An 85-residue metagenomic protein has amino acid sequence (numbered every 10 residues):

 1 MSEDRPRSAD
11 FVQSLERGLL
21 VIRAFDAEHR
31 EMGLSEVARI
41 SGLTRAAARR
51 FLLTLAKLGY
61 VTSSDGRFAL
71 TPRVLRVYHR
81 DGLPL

Functional and structural regions predicted by a protein language model:
S2-P84: N-terminal helix-turn-helix
